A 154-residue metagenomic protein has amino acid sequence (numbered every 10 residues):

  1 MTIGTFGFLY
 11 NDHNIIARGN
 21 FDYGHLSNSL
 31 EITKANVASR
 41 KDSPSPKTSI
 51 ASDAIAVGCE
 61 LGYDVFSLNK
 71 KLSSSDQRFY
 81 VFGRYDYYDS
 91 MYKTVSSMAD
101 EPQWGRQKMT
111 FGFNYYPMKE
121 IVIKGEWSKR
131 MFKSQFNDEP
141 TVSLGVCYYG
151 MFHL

Functional and structural regions predicted by a protein language model:
T2-G4, A51-V57, G105-M109, D138-V142: Residues that define the transmembrane beta-barrel architecture of outer-membrane proteins
F6, I15-G19, F79-G83, F111 (+2 more regions): Transmembrane beta-strands of outer-membrane beta-barrel proteins
F6-Y10, C59-Y63, F111-Y115, L144-Y148: Residues on the lipid-exposed face of transmembrane beta-strands in outer-membrane beta-barrel proteins
D12-N14, Y23-S27, V65, Y85-M91 (+2 more regions): Transmembrane beta-strands of outer-membrane beta-barrel pores
N14-A17, L68-K71, F79, P117-G125 (+1 more regions): Repeated loop/turn-to-beta-strand initiation elements of outer-membrane beta-barrel proteins
S29-N36, S74, M91-D100, S134-T141: Outer-membrane beta-barrel translocator domains and adjoining extracellular loop/strand segments of Gram-negative
K41-S49, V95-E101, R130-K133: Extracellular loop and loop/strand-boundary signature of outer-membrane beta-barrel proteins
E139-L154: Outer-membrane beta-barrel "beta-signal"
